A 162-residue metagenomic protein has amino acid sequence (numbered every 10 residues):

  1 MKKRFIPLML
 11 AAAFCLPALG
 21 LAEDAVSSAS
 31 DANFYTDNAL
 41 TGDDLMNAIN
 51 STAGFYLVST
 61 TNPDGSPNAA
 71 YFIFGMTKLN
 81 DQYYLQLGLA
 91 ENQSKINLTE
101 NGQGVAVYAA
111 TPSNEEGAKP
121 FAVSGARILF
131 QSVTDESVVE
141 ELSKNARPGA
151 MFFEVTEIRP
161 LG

Functional and structural regions predicted by a protein language model:
M1-L8: Bacterial N-terminal signal peptides that target proteins for export
M9-P17: Bacterial N-terminal signal peptides
A22-G162: Binding-site signature for planar aromatic cofactors or substrates
